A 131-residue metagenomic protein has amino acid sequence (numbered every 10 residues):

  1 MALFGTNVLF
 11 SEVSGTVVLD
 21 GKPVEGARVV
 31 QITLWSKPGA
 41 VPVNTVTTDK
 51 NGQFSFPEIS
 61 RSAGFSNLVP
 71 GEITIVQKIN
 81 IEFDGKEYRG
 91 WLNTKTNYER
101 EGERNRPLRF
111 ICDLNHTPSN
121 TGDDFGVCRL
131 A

Functional and structural regions predicted by a protein language model:
M1-F110: Beta-strand-dominated extracellular/periplasmic modules and repeats in secreted or surface-exposed proteins
R109-A131: Compositionally biased low-complexity segments at domain edges in trafficked proteins and select soluble regulators
